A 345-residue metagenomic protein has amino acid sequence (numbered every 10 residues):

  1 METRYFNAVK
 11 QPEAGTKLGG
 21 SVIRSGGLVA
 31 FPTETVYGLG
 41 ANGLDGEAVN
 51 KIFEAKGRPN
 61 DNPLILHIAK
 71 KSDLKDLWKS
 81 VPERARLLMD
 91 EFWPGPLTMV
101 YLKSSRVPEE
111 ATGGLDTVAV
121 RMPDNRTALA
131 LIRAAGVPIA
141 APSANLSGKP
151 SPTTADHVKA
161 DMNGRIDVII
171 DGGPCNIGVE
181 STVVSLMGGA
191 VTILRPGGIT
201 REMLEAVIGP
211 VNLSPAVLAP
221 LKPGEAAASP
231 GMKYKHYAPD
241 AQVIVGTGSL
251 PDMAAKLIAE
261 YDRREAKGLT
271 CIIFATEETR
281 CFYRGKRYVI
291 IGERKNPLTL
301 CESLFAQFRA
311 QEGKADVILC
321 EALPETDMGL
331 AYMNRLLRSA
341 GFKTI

Functional and structural regions predicted by a protein language model:
M1-I345: Active-site-adjacent structural elements in enzyme catalytic cores
